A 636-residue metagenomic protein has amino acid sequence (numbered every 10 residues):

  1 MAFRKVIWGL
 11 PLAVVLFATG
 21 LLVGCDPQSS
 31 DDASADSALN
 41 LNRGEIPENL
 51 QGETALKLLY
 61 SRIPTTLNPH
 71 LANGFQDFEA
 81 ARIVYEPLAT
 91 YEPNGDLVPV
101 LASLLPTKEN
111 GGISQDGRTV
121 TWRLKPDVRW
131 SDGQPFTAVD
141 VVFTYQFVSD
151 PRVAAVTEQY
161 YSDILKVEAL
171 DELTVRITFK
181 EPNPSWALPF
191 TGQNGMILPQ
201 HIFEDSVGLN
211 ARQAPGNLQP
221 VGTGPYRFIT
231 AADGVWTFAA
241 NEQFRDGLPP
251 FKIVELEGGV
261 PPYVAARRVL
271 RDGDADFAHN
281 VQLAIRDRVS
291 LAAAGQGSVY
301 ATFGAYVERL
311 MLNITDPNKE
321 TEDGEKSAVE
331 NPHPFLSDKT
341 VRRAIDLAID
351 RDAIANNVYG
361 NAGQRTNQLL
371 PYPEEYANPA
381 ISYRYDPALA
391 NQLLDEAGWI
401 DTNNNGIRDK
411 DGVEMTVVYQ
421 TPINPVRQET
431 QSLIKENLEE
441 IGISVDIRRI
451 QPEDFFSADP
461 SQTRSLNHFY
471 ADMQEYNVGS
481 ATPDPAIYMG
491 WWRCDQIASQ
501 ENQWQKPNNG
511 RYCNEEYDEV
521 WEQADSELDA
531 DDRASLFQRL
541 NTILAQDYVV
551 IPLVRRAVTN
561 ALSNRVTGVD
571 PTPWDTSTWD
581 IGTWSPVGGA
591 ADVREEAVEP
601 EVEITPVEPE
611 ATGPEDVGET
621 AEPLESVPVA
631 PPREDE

Functional and structural regions predicted by a protein language model:
L21-G24: C-terminal motif of bacterial Sec signal peptides marking the signal peptidase cleavage site
S29, L39, V235, A240-E242 (+5 more regions): Detector for C-terminal structural segments
L56-I113, Q146, V221-G222: N-terminal lobe/hinge region of extracytoplasmic solute-binding protein
E92-D96, G192-P249, I253, D386-Q392 (+2 more regions): Gly/Pro-rich hinge or "lid" segments in bacterial periplasmic/extracellular proteins
L104-A154, R176, A265-V269, P334-L336: Aromatic- and charge-enriched surface segment that lines or borders ligand/interaction sites
T137-T144, T174-T178, G224-P225, K252-I253 (+5 more regions): Alpha-helical secondary-structure segments
E158-S206: Surface-exposed binding/hinge segments that line and control ligand-binding clefts or catalytic entry sites
A214, E242-V289, S444-D446: Ligand-site clamp/hinge motif
